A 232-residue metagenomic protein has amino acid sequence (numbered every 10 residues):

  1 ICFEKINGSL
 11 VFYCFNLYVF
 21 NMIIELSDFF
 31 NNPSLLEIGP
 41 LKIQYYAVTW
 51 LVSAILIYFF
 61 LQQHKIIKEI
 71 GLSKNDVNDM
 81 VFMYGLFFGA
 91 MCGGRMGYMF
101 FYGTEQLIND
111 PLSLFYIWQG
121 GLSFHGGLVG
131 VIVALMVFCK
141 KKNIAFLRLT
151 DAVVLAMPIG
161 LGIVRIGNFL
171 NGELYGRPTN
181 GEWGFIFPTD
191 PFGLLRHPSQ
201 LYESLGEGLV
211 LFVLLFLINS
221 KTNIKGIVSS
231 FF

Functional and structural regions predicted by a protein language model:
K5-I6: Polybasic, lysine-rich low-complexity intrinsically disordered segments
F15-V19: Short, positively charged and aromatic/hydrophobic N-terminal segments
F20-F232: Hydrophobic, membrane-interfacing alpha helices
